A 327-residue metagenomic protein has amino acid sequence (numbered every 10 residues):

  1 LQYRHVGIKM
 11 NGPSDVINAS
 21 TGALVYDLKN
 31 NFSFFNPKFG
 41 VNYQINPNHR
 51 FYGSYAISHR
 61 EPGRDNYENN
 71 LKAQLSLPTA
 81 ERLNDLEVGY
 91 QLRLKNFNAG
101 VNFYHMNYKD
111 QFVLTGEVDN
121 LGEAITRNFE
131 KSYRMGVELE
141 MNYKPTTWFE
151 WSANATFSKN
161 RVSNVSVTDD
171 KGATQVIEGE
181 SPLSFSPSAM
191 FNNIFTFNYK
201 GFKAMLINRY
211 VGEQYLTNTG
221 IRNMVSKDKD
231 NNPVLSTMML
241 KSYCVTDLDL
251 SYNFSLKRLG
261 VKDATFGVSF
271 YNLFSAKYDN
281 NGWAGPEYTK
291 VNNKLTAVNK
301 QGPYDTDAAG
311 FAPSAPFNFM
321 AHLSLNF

Functional and structural regions predicted by a protein language model:
L1-I45: Signature of Gram-negative outer-membrane beta-barrel scaffolds
V6, H105-N107, R127-R222, S324: Gram-negative outer-membrane beta-barrel transporters
N31-F35, R82-L86, R93-K95, K131-M135 (+4 more regions): Residues that define the transmembrane beta-barrel architecture of outer-membrane proteins
F39-Y43, V88-L92, V137-Y143, A153 (+5 more regions): Residues on the lipid-exposed face of transmembrane beta-strands in outer-membrane beta-barrel proteins
Q44, R50-A56, T79-M135, N142-K144 (+4 more regions): Membrane-embedded beta-barrel scaffold of Gram-negative outer-membrane proteins
N48, N96, W148-F149, S255-A264: Short loop/turn motifs that connect adjacent beta-strands in outer-membrane beta-barrel proteins
K109, K159, R209-V225, Y252-F327: C-terminal beta-signal and adjacent terminal beta-strands/loops of Gram-negative outer-membrane beta-barrel proteins
F185-L259, G282-W283: C-terminal beta-barrel architecture of Gram-negative outer-membrane proteins
